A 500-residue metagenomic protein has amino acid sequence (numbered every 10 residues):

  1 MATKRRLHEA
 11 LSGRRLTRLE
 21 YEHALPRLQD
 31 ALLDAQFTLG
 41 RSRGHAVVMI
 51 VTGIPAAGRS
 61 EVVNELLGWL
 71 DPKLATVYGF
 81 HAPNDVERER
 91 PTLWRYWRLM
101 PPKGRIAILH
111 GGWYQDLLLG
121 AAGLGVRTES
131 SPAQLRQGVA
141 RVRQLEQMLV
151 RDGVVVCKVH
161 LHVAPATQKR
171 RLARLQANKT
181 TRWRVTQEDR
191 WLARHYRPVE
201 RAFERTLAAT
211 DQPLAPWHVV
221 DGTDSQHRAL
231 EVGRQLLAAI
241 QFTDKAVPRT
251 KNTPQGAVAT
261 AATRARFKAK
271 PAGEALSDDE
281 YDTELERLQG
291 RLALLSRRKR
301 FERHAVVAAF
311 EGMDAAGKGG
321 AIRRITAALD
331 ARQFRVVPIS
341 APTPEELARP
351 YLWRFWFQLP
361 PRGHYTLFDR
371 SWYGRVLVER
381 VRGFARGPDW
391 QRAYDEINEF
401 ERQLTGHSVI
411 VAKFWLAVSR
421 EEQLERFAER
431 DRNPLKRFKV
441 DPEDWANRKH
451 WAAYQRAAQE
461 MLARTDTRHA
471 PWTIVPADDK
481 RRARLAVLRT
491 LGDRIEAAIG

Functional and structural regions predicted by a protein language model:
M1-G500: Glycine-rich phosphate-binding loop of ATP-dependent small-molecule kinases
